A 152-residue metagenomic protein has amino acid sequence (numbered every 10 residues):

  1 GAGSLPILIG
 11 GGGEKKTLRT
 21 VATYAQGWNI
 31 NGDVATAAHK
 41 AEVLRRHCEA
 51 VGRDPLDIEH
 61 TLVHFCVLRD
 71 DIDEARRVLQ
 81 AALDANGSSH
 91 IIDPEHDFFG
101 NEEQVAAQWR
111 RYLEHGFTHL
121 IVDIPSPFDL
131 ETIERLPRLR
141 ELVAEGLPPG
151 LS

Functional and structural regions predicted by a protein language model:
G1-S152: Active-site-adjacent structural elements that line small-molecule/cofactor binding pockets in enzymes
